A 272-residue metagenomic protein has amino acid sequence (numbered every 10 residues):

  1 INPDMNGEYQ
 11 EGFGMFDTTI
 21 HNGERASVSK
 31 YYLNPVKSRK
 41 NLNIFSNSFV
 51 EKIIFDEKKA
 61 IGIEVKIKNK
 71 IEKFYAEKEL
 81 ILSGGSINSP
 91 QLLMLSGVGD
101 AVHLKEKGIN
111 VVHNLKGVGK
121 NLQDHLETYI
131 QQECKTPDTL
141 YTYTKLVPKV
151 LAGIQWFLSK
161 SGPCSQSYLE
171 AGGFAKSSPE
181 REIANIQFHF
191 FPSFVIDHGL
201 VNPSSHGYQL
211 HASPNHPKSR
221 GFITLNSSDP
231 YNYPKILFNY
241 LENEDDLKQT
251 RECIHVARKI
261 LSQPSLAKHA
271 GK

Functional and structural regions predicted by a protein language model:
I1-A60, E64-K66, Y129-V150: Conserved redox-cofactor binding core of oxidoreductases
I1-N6, G14-F16, K135-D138, G153-K272: FAD-dependent oxidoreductase catalytic-site/capping-region signature
S27, Y31, I87-Q91, G99 (+4 more regions): Generic recognition of stable, solvent-exposed alpha-helical segments in well-folded globular domains
S46-F49, K59-I61, D100, K107 (+6 more regions): Residues that flank catalytic or metal-binding motifs in active/ligand-binding sites
S48, I54-E57, I67-N69, L126 (+4 more regions): Short, flexible loop/turn elements at secondary-structure junctions
I53-D56, G62-Q155, P163, S228: Glycine-rich loop(s) and the adjacent beta-strand/alpha-helix scaffold that form part
